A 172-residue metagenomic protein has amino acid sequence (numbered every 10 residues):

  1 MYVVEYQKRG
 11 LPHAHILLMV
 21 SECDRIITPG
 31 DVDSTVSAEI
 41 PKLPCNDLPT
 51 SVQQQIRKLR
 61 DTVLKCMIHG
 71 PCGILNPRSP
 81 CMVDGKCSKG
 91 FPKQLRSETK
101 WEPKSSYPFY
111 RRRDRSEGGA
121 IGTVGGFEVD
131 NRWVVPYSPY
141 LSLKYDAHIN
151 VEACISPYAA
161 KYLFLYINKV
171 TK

Functional and structural regions predicted by a protein language model:
M1-K172: Extended, structured polyanion-binding interfaces
